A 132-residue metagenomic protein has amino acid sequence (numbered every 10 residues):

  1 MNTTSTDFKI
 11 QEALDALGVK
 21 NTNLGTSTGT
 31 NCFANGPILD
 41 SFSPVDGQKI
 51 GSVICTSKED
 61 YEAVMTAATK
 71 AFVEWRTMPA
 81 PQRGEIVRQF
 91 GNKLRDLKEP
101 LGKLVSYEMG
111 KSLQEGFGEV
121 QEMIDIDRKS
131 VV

Functional and structural regions predicted by a protein language model:
M1-S52, E85, Q89: Terminal low-complexity tails and localization/encapsulation signals of metabolic enzymes
G18, S130-V131: Detector for intrinsically disordered, low-structure N-terminal pre-sequences
G36, I50-S130: Glycine-rich loop-to-alpha-helix module at the N-terminal edge of alpha/beta enzyme cores
